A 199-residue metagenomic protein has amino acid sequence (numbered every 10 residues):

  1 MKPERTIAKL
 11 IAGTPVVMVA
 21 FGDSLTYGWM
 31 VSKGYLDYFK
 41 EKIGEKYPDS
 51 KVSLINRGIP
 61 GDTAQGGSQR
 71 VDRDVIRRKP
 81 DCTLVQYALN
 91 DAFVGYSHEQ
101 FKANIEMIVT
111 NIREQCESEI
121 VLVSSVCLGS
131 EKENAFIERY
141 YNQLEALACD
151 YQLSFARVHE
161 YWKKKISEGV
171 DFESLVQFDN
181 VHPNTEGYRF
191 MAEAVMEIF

Functional and structural regions predicted by a protein language model:
M1-P60, Q65, R70-K79: Serine-esterase "nucleophile elbow" of acetyl-processing enzymes
Y38-S53, G66-F199: Alpha-helical cap/lid subdomain in secreted, periplasmic, or secretory-pathway luminal O-acyl-processing enzymes
